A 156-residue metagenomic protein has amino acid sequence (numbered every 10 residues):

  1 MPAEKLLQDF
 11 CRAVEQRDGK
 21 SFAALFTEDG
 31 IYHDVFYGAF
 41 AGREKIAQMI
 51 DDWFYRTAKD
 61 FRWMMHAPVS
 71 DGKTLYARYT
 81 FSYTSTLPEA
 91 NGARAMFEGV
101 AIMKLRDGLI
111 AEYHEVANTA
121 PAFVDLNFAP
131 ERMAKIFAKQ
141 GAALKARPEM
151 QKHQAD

Functional and structural regions predicted by a protein language model:
M1-E28, M133-D156: Short, low-complexity N-terminal intrinsically disordered segments enriched in polar/charged residues
L7-F10, V14, F26, I50 (+3 more regions): Hydrophobic alpha-helical core bundles mediating ligand binding, dimerization, or RNAP-core interactions
F10, F22-A23, G30, G42 (+4 more regions): Hydrophobic pocket/interface hotspot
G19-A23, T27-G72: A solvent-exposed, acidic/Ser-Thr-rich amphipathic alpha-helical stretch
A58-K59, Y83-R94: Short, cysteine-centered beta-strand-loop-beta hairpins and adjacent loop/turn segments enriched in charged/polar
F61-W63, A95-A101: Short, surface-exposed coil-to-beta transition loops
K73-Y83: A short hydrophobic beta-strand element
E98-N127, E131-K135: Short beta-strand edge/turn micro-motifs at domain boundaries
